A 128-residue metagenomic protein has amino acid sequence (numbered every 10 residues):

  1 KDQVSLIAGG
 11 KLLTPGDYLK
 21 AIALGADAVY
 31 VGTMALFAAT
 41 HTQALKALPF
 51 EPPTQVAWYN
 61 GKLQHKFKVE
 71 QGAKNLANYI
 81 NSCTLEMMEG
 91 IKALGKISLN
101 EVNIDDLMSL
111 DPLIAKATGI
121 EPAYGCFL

Functional and structural regions predicted by a protein language model:
K1-Q3, L13-L128: Alpha/beta catalytic cores of nucleotide-metabolism and tRNA/nucleoside-modifying enzymes
